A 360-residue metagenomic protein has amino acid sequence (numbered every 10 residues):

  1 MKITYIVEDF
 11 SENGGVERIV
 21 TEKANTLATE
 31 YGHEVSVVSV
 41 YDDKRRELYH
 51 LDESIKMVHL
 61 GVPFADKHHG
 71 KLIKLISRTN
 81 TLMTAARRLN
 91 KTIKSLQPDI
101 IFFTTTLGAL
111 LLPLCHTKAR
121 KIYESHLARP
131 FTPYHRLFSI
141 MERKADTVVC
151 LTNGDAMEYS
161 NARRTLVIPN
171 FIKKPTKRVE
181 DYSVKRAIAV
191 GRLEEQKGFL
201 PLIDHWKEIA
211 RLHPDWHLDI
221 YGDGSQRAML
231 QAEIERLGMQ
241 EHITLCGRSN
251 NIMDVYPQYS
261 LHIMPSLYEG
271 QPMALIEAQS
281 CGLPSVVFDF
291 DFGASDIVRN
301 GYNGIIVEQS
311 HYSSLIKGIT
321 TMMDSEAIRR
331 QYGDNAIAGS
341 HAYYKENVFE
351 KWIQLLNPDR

Functional and structural regions predicted by a protein language model:
I6-N13, T26-I76: N-terminal strand-loop element at the rim of the active site of nucleotide-sugar-dependent glycosyltransferases
G14-E22, K185, R192-P214, L218 (+2 more regions): A conserved mid-protein helix/loop that constitutes part of the nucleotide-sugar donor-binding site
A85, F103-A109: Short His-centered aromatic/hydrophobic patch
H126, P130, R143-K177: Donor nucleotide-sugar binding/catalytic pocket of nucleotide-sugar-dependent glycosyltransferases
Q231-G247: Nucleotide-activated donor-binding/catalytic signature segment of Leloir-type glycosyltransferases, i.e., the conserved
R248, L267: Aromatic "clamp/platform" in nucleotide-sugar-dependent glycosyltransferases that forms part of the donor/acceptor
P284-F288: Short hydrophobic beta-strand element within catalytic cores of glycosyltransferases and related nucleotide-activated
R299-G301, I305-Y312, T321-E326: Conserved acidic donor-binding segment of nucleotide-sugar-dependent glycosyltransferases
